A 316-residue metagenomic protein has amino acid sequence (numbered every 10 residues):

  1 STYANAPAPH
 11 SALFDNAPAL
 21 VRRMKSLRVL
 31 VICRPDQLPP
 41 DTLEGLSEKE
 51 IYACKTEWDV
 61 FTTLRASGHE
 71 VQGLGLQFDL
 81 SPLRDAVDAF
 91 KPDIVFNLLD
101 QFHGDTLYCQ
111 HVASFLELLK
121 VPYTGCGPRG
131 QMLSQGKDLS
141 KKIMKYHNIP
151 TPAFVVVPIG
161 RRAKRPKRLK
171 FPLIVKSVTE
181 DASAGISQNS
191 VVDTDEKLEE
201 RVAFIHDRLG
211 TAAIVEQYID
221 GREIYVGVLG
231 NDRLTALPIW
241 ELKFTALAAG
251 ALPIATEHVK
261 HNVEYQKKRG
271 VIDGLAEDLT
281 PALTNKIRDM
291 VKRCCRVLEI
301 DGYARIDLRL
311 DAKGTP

Functional and structural regions predicted by a protein language model:
S1-A12, P18, R22-C33, V87-K91 (+3 more regions): Active-site nucleotide/adenylate-binding loops and adjacent lid/helix of ATP-dependent enzymes
S1-T124, P128-R129, S134-Q135, Y146 (+1 more regions): ATP-binding N-terminal substructure of ATP-dependent carboxylate-amine bond-forming enzymes
S1-V21, I143-N148, A248, E277-P316: ATP-dependent carboxylate activation and anion-phosphoryl transfer catalytic cores that bind Mg-ATP to form
Q37, D100, T179, D220 (+1 more regions): Short, glycine/acidic-enriched loop or turn micro-motifs at the edges of active sites
L38-T42, D181-S183, V263-K267: Short acidic/His/Gly/Ser-rich catalytic and metal-binding motifs that mark active-site loops of diverse hydrolases
Q72, T124, P152-A153, L237 (+2 more regions): A short, local hydrophobic-aromatic micro-motif
D195-D289, L310-P316: Phosphate-binding site of ATP-dependent enzymes
